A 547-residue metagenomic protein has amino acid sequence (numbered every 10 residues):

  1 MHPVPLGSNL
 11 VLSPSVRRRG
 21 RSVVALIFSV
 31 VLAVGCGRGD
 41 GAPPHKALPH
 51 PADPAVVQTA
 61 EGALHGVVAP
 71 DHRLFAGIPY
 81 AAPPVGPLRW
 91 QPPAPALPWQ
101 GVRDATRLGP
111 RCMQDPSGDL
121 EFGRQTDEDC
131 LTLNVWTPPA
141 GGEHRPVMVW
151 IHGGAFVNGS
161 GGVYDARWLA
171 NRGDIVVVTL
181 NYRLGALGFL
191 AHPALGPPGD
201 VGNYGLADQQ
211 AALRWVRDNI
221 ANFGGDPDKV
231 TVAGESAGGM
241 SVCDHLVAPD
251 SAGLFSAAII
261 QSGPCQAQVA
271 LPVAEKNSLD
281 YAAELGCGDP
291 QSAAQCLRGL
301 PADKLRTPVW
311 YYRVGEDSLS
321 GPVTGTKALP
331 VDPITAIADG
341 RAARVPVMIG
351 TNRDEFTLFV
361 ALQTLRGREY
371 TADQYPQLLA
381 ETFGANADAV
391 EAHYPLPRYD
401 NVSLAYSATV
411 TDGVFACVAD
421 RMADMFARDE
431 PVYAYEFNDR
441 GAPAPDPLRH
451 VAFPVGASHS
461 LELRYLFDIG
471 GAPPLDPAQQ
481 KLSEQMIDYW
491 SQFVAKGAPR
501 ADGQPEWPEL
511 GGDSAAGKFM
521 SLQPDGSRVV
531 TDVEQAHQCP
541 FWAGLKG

Functional and structural regions predicted by a protein language model:
A33-G35: C-terminal motif of bacterial Sec signal peptides marking the signal peptidase cleavage site
G37-N203, A372, I469-M486, K496-Q504 (+3 more regions): Non-catalytic accessory segments of hydrolases
G118-D119, D218, A252, Q261-L378 (+1 more regions): Substrate-access "cap/lid" subdomains that shape and gate the entrance to catalytic or ligand-binding pockets
C130, G199-A221, L279: Alpha/beta-hydrolase active-site loop
G153, Y204-D208, S236-G239: Active-site loop->helix "elbow" adjoining a glycine-rich segment at hydrolase catalytic centers
G224-E235: Alpha/beta-hydrolase fold nucleophile elbow
G239-D250: Short glycine-enriched nucleophile-adjacent loop and the immediately C-terminal alpha-helix near the catalytic center
A416-G547: Mobile gating loops/cap/lid regions near enzyme active sites that modulate substrate access
